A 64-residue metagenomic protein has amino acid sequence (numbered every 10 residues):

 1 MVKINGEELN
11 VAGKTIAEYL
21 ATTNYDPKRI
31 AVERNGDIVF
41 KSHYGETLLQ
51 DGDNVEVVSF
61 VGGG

Functional and structural regions predicted by a protein language model:
M1-G63: Ubiquitin-like/PB1-type beta-grasp interaction modules and other compact soluble beta-rich domains
